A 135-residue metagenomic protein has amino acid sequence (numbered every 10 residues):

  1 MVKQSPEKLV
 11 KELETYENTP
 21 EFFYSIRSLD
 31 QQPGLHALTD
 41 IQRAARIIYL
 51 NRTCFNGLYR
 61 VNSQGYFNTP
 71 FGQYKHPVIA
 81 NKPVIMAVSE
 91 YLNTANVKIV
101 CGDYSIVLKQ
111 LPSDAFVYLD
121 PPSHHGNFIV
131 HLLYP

Functional and structural regions predicted by a protein language model:
V2-Y118, P122-V130: SAM-dependent nucleic-acid methyltransferase catalytic core
L132-P135: Glycine-rich S-adenosyl-L-methionine
